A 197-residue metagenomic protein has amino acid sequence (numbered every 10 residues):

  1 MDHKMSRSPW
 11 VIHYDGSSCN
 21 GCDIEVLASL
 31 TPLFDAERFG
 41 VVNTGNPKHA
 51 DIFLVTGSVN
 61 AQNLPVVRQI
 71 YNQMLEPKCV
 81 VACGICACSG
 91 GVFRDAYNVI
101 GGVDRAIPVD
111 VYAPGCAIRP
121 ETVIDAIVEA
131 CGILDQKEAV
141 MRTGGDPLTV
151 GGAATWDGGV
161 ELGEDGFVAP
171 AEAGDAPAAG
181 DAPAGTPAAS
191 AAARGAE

Functional and structural regions predicted by a protein language model:
M1-K48, N72-K78, R105-A113, A117-E197: Iron-sulfur (Fe-S) cluster-binding modules
S17, S58-N60, C86-C88, I118: Short glycine-rich anion-binding loops that position phosphate/pyrophosphate groups of nucleotides and phosphorylated
R38-V42, V67-Q69, N98-I100: A generic local structural motif
N43, V55, N60-N63, Y112: Metallocofactor- and cofactor-centric catalytic cores in central/energy metabolism, strongly enriched
Q62-Q73: Amphipathic helical hotspot of TIR/SEFIR-family domains
L64-V66, G91-F93, V123-I124: Short glycine-/acidic-enriched loop or helix-start segments at secondary-structure transitions that form or flank
C88-D104: Glycine-rich, charge-decorated loop segments at or immediately adjacent to ligand/cofactor-binding or catalytic sites
